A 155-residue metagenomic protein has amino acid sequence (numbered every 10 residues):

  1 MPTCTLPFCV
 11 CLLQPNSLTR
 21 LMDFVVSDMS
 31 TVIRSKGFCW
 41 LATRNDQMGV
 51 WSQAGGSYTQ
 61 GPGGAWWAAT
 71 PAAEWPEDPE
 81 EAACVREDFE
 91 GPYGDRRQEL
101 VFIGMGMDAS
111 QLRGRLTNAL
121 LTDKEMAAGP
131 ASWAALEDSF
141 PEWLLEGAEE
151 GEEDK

Functional and structural regions predicted by a protein language model:
M1-K155: P-loop NTP-binding site
